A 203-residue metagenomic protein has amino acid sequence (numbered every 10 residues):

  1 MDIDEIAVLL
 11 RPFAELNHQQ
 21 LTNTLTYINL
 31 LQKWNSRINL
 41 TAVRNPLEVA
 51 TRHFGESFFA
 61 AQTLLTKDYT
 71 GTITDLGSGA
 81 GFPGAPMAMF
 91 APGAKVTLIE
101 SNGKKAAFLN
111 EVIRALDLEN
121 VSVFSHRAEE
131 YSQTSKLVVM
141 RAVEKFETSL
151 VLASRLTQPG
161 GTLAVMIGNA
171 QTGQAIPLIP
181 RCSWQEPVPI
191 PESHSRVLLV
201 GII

Functional and structural regions predicted by a protein language model:
M1-T70, T74, K104-E119: Class I SAM-dependent transferase core
G77-G81: Class I SAM-dependent methyltransferase "Motif I" SAM/SAH-binding loop
F82, G93-T97, S101-I203: S-adenosylmethionine
M87: Aromatic pocket-lining residues of Rossmann-like dinucleotide-binding sites
F90: Walker A/P-loop NTP-binding motif
